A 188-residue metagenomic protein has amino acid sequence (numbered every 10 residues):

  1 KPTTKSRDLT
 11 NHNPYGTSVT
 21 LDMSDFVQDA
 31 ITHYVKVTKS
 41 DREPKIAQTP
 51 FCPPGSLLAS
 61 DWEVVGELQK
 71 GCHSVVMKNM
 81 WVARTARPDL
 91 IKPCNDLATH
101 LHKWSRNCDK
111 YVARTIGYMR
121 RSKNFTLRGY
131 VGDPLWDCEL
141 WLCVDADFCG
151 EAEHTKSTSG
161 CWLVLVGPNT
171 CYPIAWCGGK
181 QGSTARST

Functional and structural regions predicted by a protein language model:
K1-T188: Long, low-complexity, charge-biased intrinsically disordered regions
